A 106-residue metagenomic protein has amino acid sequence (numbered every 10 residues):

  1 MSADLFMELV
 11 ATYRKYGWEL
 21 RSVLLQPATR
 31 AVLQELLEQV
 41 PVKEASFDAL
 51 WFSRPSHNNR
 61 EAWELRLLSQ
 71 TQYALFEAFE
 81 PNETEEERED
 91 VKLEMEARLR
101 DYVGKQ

Functional and structural regions predicted by a protein language model:
M1-K15: Long, hydrophobic N-terminal alpha-helical segment
G17-S22, F47-A49: Short, surface-exposed beta-edge/turn micro-motifs
L24-A28: Structural motif
L33-Q106: Detector for the mature cores of small, proteolytically processed and post-translationally modified peptide effectors
